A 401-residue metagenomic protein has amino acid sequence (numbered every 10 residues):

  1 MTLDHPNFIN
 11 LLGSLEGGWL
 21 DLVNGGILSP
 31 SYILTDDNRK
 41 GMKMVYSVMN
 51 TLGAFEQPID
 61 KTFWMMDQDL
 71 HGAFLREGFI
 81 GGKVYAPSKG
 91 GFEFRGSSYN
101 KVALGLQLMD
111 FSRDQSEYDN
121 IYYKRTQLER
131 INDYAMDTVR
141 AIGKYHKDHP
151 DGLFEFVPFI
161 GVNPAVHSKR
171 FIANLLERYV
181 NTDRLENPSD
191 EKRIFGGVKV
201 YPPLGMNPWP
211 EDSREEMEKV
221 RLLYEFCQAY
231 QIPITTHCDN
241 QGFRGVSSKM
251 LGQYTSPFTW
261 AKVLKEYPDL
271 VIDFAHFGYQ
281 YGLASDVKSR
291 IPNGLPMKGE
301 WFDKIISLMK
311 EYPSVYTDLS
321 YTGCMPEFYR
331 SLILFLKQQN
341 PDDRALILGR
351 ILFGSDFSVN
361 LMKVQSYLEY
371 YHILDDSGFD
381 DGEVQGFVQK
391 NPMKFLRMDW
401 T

Functional and structural regions predicted by a protein language model:
M1, L106-Q107, F159-G161, K199 (+3 more regions): Active-site neighborhood of phospho(di)ester-bond hydrolases with catalytic His/Asp-centered motifs
T2-L3, M109-R113, N163-H167, P202-N207 (+6 more regions): Short, solvent-exposed loop/turn segments at secondary-structure junctions
L3-G90, L185-S189, G196, P202 (+2 more regions): Mid-to-C-terminal alpha-helical segments outside catalytic/metal-binding sites
N7-F8, E117-D119, F171-I172, P210-D212 (+5 more regions): Short aromatic-enriched loop/helix-cap "lid" or pocket-rim segments at secondary-structure transitions that line
V48, L52-G91, R170-N187, N207 (+5 more regions): A Trp-anchored, charged/polar loop motif used as the substrate-binding/catalytic surface of acyl/ester-handling
F55-V102, T138-V157, N187-K192, F226-I232 (+4 more regions): A structural motif corresponding to the C-terminal end of an alpha-helix and its immediate exit/capping segment
S98-T255: Active-site gating/metal-coordination segments in enzymes
D212-L352: Catalytic pocket-lining loop regions of alpha/beta-barrel enzymes, especially the amidohydrolase/enolase/GH5 lineages
